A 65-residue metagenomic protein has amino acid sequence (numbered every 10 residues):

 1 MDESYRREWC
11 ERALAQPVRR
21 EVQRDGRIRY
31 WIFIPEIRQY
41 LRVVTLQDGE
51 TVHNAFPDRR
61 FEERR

Functional and structural regions predicted by a protein language model:
M1-R65: Ribonuclease/tRNase effector modules and their secretory precursors
